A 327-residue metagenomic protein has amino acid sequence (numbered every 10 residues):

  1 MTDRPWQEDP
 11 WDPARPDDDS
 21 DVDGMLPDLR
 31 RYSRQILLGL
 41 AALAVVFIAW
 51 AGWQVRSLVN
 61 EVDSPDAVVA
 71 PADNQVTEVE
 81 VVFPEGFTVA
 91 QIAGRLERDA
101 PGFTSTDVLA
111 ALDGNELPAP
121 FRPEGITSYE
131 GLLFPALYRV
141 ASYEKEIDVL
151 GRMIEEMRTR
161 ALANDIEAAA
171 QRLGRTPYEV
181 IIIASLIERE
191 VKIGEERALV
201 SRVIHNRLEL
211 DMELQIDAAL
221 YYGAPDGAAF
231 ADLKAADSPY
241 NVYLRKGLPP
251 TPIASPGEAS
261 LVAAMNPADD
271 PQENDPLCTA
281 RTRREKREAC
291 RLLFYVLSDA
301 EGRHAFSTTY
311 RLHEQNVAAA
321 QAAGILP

Functional and structural regions predicted by a protein language model:
M1-S33: Terminal targeting segments of Actinobacterial cell-envelope proteins
P5, L26-P27, V59, D63 (+1 more regions): Short, aromatic- and cysteine-enriched interfacial helices/patches that mediate contacts at lipid membranes
W6, W11-D17, D66, F121-E124 (+1 more regions): Generic low-complexity segments that are intrinsically disordered, proline-rich and/or Lys/Arg-biased
D23-L26, R30, V69, L109 (+3 more regions): Generic detector of well-ordered alpha-helical segments enriched in charged/polar residues, highlighting helical
R34, W53-D165: Signal peptide-directed extracytoplasmic domains
L37-W50: Hydrophobic membrane-insertion alpha-helices, especially the h-region of bacterial N-terminal signal peptides
P101-G102, P118-P327: Bacterial extracytoplasmic/cell-wall-associated proteins, especially those involved in peptidoglycan
